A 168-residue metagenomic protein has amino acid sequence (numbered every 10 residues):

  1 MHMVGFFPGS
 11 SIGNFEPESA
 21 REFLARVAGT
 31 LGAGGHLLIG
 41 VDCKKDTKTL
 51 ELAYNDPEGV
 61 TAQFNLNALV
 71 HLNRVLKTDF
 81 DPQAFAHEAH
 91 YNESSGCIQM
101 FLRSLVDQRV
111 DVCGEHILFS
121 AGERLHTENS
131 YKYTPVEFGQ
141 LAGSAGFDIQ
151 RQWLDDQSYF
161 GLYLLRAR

Functional and structural regions predicted by a protein language model:
M1-V4: A short acidic, Gly/Pro-enriched loop at the edge of an enzyme's catalytic core that lines a small-molecule cofactor
G9-S11: Short catalytic micro-motifs in class I SAM-dependent methyltransferases
N14, D46-T49, G161: Short catalytic/ligand-binding loop motif for oxyanion handling, primarily in non-cytosolic enzymes, centered on
N14-R26, G32: A short, conserved alpha-helix within the catalytic core of class I
G29-D46: Conserved beta-strand signature within the Rossmann-like core of class I S-adenosyl-L-methionine
C43, T49-F147: Substrate-binding/catalytic lobe of Class I Rossmann-like enzymes that use SAM or dcSAM, i.e., the mid-to-C-terminal
L102-L105, L154-R168: Core SAM-dependent methyltransferase catalytic element
D148-Q152: A short linear hydrophobic-aromatic micro-motif
